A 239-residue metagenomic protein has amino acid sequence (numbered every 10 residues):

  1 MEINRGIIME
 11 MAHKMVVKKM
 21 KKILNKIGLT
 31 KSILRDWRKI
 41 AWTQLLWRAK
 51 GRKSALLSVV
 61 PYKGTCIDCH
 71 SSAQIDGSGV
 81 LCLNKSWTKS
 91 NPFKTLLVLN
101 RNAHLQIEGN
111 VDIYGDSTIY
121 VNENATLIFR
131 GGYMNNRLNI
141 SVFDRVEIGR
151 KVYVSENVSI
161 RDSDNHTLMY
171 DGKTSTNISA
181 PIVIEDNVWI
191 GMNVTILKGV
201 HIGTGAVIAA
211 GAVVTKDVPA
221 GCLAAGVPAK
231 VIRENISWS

Functional and structural regions predicted by a protein language model:
E2-R161, E185-D186, T204, A220 (+2 more regions): Domain-scale signature associated with acetyltransferase and cell-envelope carbohydrate enzymes
K89-K94, H166-T174: Short, flexible, glycine-rich and Lys/Arg-enriched loop motifs at helix boundaries that contact anionic partners
N139-F143, N193-A206, A212-T215: Beta-rich strand-turn-strand
D164, D171-G172, V200, N235: Conserved catalytic-core motifs of eukaryotic protein kinase domains, centered on the activation segment
K173-I184: Glycine-rich NAD(P)-binding loop of Rossmann-like domains
